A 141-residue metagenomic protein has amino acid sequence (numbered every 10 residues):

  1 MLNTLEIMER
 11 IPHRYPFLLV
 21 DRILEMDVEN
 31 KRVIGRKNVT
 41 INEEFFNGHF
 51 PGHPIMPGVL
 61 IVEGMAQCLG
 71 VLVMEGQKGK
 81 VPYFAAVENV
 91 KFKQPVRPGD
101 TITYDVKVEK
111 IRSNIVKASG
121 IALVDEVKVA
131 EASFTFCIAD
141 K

Functional and structural regions predicted by a protein language model:
M1, C68-T103, V129, S133-C137: Hydrophobic beta-strand-centered segment that forms part of the acyl-chain substrate-binding groove
M1-R14: Short aromatic-glycine motifs in intrinsically disordered, low-complexity regions
M8, G52, F92-Q94: Beta-strand-rich interaction surfaces with strong enrichment in secreted/lumenal proteins
Y15-M56: Catalytic strand-loop segment that frames the active site of acyl-thioester-processing enzymes
F17-L19, I102, V116: Hydrophobic core residues within well-ordered beta-strands of beta-rich domains
D21-L24, E88, K93, K107-E109 (+1 more regions): Conserved positions in beta-strands of structured domains
I23, M56-G79: Active-site helix/loop of acyl-thioester processing domains in fatty-acid/polyketide metabolism, spanning hotdog-fold
N30-R32, V96-D100, K107-K141: HotDog/MaoC-like acyl-thioester-processing domains
